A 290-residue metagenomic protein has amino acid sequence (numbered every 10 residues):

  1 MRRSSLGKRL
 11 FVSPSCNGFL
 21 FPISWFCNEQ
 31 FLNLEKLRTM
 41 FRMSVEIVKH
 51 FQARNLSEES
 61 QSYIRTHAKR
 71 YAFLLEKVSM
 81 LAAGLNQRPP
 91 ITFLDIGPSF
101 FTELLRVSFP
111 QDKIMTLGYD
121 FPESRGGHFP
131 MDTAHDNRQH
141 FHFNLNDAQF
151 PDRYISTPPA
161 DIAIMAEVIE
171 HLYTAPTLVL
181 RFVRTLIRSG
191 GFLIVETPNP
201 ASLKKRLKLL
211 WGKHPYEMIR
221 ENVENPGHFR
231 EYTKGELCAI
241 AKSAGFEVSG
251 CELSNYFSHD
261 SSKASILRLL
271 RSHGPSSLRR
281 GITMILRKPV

Functional and structural regions predicted by a protein language model:
N33, L37, F41-K77, F100 (+5 more regions): S-adenosyl-L-methionine-dependent methyltransferase catalytic module, highlighting the catalytic core
E76-Q87: Glycine-rich helix-loop-beta junction characteristic of Rossmann-like nucleotide cofactor-binding loops
L85-R88, Y154-P158: Glycine-rich phosphate-binding loop signature in dinucleotide/nucleotide-binding domains
R88-S99: Conserved class I S-adenosyl-L-methionine
F100-Q111: Conserved SAM-binding loop of SAM-dependent methyltransferases across substrates and taxa, primarily the Class I
K113-Y119: Conserved SAM-binding motif I beta-strand of class I
A166-H171: Short catalytic micro-motifs in class I SAM-dependent methyltransferases
